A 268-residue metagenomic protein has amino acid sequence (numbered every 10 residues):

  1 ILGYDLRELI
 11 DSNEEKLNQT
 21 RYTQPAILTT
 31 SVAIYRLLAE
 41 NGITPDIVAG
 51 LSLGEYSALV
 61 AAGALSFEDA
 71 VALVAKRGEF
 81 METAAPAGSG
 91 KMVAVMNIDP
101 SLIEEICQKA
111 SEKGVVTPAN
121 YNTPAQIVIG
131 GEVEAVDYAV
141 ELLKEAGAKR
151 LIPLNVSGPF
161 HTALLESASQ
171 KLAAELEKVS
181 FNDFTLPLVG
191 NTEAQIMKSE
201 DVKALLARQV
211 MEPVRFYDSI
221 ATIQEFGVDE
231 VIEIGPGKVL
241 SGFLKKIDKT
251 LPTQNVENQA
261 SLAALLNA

Functional and structural regions predicted by a protein language model:
I1-I43, E177-A268: Acyltransferase/transacylase module recognition
L2-L6, S12-K16, T23, A62-E212: Alpha/beta catalytic cores of group-transfer enzymes, especially the acyltransferase/condensing modules of polyketide
Q19-T30, A49, L53, L164 (+1 more regions): Generic, well-ordered alpha-helical segments
T29-R36, E55, E68, A75 (+2 more regions): A broad detector of short, well-ordered amphipathic alpha-helices that serve as recognition/interaction surfaces
S31, D46, G50-G54, A58 (+1 more regions): Gly/Ala-rich beta-loop-alpha elbow adjacent to hydrolase catalytic centers
A49-G50, V95, V128-I129, E233 (+1 more regions): Conserved SAM-binding loop
L53, E132, I234-P236: Glycine-rich beta-strand-to-loop/alpha-helix junction loops that act as flexible
